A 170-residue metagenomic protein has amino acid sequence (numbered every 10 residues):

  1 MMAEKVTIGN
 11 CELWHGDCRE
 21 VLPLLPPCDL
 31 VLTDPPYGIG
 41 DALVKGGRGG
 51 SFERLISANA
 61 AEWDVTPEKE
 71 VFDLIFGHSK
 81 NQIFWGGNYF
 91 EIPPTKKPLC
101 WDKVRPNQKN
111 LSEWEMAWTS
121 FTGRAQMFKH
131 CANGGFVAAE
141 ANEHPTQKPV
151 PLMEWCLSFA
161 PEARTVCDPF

Functional and structural regions predicted by a protein language model:
M1-L32, E162-A163: SAM-dependent nucleic-acid methyltransferase catalytic core
G16, T66-P67: Short coil/turn linker and secondary-structure boundary residues
L24-T33, Y37, D41-A61, P67 (+1 more regions): Class I S-adenosyl-L-methionine
E70: Surface-exposed ligand/attachment interfaces on beta-rich extracellular proteins
